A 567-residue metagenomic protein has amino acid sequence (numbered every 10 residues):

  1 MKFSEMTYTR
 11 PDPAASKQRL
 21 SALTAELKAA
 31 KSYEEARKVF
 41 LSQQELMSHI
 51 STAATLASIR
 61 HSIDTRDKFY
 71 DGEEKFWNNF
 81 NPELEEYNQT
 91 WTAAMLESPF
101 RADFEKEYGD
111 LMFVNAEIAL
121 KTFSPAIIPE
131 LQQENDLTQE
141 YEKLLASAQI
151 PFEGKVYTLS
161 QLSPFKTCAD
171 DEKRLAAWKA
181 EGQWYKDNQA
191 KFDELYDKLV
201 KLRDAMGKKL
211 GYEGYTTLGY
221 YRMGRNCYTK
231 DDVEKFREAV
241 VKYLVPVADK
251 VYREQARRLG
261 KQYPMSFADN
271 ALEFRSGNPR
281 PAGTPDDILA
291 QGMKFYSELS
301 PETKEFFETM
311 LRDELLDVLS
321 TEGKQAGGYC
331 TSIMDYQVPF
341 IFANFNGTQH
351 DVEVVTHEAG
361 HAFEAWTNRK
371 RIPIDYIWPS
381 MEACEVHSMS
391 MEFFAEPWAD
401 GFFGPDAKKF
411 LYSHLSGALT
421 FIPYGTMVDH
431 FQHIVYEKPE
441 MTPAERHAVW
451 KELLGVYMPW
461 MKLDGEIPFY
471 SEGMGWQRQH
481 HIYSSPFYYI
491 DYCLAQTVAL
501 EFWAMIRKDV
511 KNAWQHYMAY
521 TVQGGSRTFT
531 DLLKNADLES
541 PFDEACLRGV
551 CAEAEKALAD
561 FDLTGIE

Functional and structural regions predicted by a protein language model:
M1-N278, Q291, L563-E567: A well-structured
F113-E117, C227, V355, F363 (+6 more regions): C-terminal, non-catalytic "cap/extension" segments appended to globular domains
T122-F123, E181-N188, Y228-E234, A271-P281 (+5 more regions): Glycine- and acidic
Y157-R174, P281-T356, G360-A365, I467-P468: Active-site-adjacent "gating/activation" loops or surface patches in catalytic cores
K209-L218, R253-A268, E305-L311, R371-W378 (+2 more regions): Short, glycine/acidic-rich hinge or "gate" loops at secondary-structure transitions that mediate conformational
V241-Y243, N368, P379-K408, H414-S416 (+2 more regions): Post-HExxH zinc-binding segment in Zn-dependent metallohydrolases
Q255-R275, T309-L319, S380-A383, Y412-L415 (+4 more regions): A glycine-rich phosphate-binding loop feature that marks nucleotide/adenosyl-phosphate handling sites
G360-I374, F394: Catalytic Zn2+-binding segment of zinc metalloproteases
